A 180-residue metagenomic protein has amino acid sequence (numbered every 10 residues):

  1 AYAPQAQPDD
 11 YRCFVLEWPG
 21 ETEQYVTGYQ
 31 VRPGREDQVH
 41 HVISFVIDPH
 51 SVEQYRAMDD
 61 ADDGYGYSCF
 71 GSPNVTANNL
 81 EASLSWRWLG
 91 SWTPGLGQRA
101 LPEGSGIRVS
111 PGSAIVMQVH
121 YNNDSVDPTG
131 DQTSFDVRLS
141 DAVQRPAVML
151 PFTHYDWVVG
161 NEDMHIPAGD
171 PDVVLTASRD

Functional and structural regions predicted by a protein language model:
A1-D180: Beta-strand-centric surfaces of beta-sandwich/beta-rich domains
